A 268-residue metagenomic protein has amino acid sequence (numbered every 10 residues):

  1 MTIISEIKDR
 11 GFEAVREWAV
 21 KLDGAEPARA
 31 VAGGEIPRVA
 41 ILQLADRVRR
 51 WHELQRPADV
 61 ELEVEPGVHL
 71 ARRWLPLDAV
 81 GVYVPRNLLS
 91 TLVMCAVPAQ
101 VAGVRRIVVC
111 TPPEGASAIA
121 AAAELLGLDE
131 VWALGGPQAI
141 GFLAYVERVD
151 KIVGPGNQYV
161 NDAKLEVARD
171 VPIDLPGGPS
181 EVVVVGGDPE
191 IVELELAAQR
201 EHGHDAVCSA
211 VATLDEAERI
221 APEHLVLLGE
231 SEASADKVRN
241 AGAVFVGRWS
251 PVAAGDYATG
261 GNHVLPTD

Functional and structural regions predicted by a protein language model:
M1-D78: N-terminal Rossmann-like NAD(P)+-binding subdomain of aldehyde/semialdehyde dehydrogenases
G33-I36, A40, D188-L194, Q199 (+1 more regions): Catalytic-core regions of core metabolic enzymes, especially those transforming organic acids/acyl-group intermediates
A58, L62-A122: Conserved small-residue-rich beta-alpha loop and adjacent elements that most often cradle the phosphate/pyrophosphate
V82, V108-V109, V184, S209-A210 (+1 more regions): Structural beta-sheet core signal
P85, P112, G187, A212-T213 (+1 more regions): Cofactor-binding loop segments of dinucleotide-utilizing enzymes, especially the Rossmann-like FAD- and NAD(P)+-binding
G127-C208, E230-S231, V238-G242, V246 (+2 more regions): Conserved NAD(P)+-binding/catalytic subdomain of aldehyde/semialdehyde dehydrogenases
C208-E230: Oxyanion-binding "anion nests"
